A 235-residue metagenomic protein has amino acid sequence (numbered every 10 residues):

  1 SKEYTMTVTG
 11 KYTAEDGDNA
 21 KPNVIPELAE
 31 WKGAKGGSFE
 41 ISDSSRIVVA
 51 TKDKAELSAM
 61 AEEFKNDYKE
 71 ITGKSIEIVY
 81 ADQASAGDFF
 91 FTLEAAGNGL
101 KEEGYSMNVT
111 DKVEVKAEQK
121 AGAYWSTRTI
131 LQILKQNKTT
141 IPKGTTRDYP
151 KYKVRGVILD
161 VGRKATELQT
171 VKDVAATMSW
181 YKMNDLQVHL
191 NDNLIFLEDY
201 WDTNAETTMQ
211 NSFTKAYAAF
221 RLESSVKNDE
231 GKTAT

Functional and structural regions predicted by a protein language model:
S1-E15: Beta-rich interaction/scaffold domains
K2, D43, K153: Residues that flank catalytic or metal-binding motifs in active/ligand-binding sites
Y12-P150: Acidic, contiguous N-terminal accessory segments
L100-T235: Feature activates predominantly on carbohydrate-active enzymes
